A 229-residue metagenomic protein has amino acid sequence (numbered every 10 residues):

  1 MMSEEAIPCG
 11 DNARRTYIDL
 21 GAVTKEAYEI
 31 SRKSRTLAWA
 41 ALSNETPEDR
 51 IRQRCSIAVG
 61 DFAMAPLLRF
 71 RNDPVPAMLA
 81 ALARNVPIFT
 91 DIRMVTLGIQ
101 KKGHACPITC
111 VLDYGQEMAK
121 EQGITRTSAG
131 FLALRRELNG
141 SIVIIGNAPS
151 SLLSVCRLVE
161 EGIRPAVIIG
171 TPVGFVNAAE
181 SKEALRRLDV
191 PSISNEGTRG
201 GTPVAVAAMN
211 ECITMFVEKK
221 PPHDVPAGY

Functional and structural regions predicted by a protein language model:
M2-P87, K101: Electropositive, gly/pro-rich neighborhoods at or near active sites that engage anionic ligands
A27, L67, I144-I145, T171-G174 (+2 more regions): Glycine- and other small-residue-rich loops at beta-strand/loop junctions that grip anionic moieties
A27-R35, E48, R52, R71 (+9 more regions): Generic structural signal for well-ordered, non-membrane alpha-helical segments in soluble metabolic enzymes
K33, L37-A40, R54, A77-A81 (+7 more regions): Alpha-helical scaffold segments in soluble metabolic enzymes
S34-E45, A58-F62, A81-N85, K102 (+5 more regions): Change "in soluble alpha/beta enzymes" to "in soluble alpha/beta proteins
C55-V59, M94, P172-F175, N195 (+1 more regions): Long, contiguous hydrophobic alpha-helical segments, chiefly transmembrane helices and signal peptides
F89-E160, A166-G174, K182: Conserved mixed alpha/beta catalytic, RNA-binding, or beta-rich assembly cores of soluble enzyme, regulatory
V176-Y229: C-terminal functional extensions of proteins
